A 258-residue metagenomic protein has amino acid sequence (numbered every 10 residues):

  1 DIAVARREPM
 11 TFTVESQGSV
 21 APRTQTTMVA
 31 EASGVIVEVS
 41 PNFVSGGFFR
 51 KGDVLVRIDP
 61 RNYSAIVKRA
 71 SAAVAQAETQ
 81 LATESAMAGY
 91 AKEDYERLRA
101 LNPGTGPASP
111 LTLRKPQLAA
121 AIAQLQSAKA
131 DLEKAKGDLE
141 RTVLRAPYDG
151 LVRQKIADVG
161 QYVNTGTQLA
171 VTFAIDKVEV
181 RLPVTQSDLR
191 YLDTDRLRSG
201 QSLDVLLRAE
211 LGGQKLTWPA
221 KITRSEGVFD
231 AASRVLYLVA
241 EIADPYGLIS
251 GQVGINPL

Functional and structural regions predicted by a protein language model:
R7-A73, P147, R153-D158, T165-T167 (+2 more regions): Long, amphipathic coiled-coil "stalk"/hairpin helices in large membrane-associated assemblies
F12-E15, A72, Q76-Q80, A86 (+1 more regions): Extended amphipathic alpha-helical segments
T13, I156, K177-V178, V184-G227 (+2 more regions): Beta-strand/loop subdomains of soluble extracytoplasmic proteins
E31, A108, Q126-T167, D176-V178: Elongated periplasmic alpha-helical coiled-coil
V54, P60-R61, Q168, A174 (+3 more regions): Short, surface-exposed secondary-structure boundary micro-motifs
V56, Y63, A70, A100 (+3 more regions): Amphipathic alpha-helical coiled-coil segments and their boundaries
Y63-A73, E84-S85, K92, Q117 (+1 more regions): Sec/SRP-type N-terminal targeting helices
